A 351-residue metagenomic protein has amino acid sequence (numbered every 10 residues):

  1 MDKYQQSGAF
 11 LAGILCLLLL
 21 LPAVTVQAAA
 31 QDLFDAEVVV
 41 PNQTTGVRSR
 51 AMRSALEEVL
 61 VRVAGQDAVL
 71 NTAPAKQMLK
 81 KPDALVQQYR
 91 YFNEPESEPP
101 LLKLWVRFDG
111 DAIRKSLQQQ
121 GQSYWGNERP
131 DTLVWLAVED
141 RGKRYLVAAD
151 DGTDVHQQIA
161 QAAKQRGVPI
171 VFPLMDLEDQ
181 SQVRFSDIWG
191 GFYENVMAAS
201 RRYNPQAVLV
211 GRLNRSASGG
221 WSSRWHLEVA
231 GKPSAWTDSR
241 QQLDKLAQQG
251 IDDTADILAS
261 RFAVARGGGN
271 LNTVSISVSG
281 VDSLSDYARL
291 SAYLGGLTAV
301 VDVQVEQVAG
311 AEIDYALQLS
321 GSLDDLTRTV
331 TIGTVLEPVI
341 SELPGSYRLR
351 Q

Functional and structural regions predicted by a protein language model:
D2-I14: Bacterial N-terminal signal peptides that target proteins for export
A12-P22: Bacterial N-terminal signal peptides
L33-E37, P41, S200-Q248, D325 (+1 more regions): Amphipathic beta-strand/beta-sheet edge segments enriched in Tyr/Trp
D35-M78, N195, K245-D253, S285-G296: Short, well-ordered alpha-helical segments
M52-A75, E128-R141, Y145-W189, L290-Y315 (+3 more regions): N-terminal segment of the mature soluble domain
T72-L136, A148-D150, D154: Signal peptide-directed extracytoplasmic domains
L85-E94, V171-L174, I188-G220, V330-G345: A short, hydrophobic beta-strand-centered structural micro-motif
T237-L243, F262, N270-Q351: C-terminal soluble interaction/assembly domains
